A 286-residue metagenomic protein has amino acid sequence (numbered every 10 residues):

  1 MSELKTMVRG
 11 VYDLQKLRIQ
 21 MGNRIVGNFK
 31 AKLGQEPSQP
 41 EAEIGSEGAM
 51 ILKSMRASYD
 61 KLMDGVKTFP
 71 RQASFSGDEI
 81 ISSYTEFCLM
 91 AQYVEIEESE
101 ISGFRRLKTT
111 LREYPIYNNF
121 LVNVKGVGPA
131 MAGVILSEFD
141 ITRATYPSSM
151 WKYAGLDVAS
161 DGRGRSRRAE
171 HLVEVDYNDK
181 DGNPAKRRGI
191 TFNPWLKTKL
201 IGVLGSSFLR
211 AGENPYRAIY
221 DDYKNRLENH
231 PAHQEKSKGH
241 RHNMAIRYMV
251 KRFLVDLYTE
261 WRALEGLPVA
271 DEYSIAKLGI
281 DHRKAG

Functional and structural regions predicted by a protein language model:
M1-T110: Long, charge-rich intrinsically disordered scaffolds of nucleic-acid metabolism proteins
E3-N23, G133-E138, T198-S206, R247-R262: Short, hydrophobic/amphipathic alpha-helical patches that form generic packing surfaces within helical domains
K30-G34, R106-Y117, R262-V269: Surface-exposed helix-capping loop/turn segments at secondary-structure junctions
P40, D161, N225-P231, I275-G286: Eukaryote-specific, cytoplasm-facing alpha-helical/coiled-coil scaffolding segments in long proteins
S102-A132, L136-I141: Coiled-coil termination/hinge junctions
F120-L121, V134-N243, R247, E260: Phosphate-backbone recognition surface of nucleic-acid-processing proteins
G126, R167-E174, Y273-L278: A glycine-rich phosphate-binding loop feature that marks nucleotide/adenosyl-phosphate handling sites
S237-Y273, D281-A285: Basic, amphipathic alpha-helical segments enriched in Lys/Arg and hydrophobic/aromatic residues
